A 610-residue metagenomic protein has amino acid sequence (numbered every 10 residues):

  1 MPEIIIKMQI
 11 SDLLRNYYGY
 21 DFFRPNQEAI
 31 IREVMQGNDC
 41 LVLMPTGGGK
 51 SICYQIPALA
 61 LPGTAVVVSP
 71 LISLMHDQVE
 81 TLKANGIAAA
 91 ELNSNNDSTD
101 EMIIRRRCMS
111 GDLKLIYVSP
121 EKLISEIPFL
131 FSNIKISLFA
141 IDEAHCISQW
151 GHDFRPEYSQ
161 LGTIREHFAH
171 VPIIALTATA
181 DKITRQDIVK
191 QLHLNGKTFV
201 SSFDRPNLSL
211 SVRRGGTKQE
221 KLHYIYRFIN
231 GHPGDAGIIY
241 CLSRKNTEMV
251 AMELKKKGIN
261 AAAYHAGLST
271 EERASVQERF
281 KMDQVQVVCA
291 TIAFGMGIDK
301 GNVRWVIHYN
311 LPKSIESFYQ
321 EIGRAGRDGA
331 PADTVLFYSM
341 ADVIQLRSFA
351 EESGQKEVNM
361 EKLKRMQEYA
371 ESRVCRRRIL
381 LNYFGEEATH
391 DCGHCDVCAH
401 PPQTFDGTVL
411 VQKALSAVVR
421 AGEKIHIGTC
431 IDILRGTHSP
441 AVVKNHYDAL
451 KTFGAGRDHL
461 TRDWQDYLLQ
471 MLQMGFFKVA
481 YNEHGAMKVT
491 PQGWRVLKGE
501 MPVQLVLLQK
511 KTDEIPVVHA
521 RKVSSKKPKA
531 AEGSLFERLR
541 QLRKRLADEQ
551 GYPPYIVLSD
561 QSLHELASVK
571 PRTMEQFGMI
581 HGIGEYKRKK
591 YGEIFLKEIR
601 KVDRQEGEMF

Functional and structural regions predicted by a protein language model:
P2-I10, V358-M360, T389-F610: Accessory DNA-binding and partner-docking regions appended to nucleic-acid-acting proteins, especially the terminal
P2-Y17, D21-P25, A29-S51, A58-L61 (+3 more regions): Helicase motor core with emphasis on the C-terminal RecA-like subdomain
V34, I229, F280, A370 (+2 more regions): Short helix-to-turn junction characteristic of helix-turn-helix DNA-binding domains, especially the helix
A169, P233, R373, E423 (+1 more regions): Flexible coil/turn residues that form the inter-helical turn or adjacent wing/linker of helix-turn-helix
K362-E387, L535, Q541, D548-Q550: C-terminal accessory regions
